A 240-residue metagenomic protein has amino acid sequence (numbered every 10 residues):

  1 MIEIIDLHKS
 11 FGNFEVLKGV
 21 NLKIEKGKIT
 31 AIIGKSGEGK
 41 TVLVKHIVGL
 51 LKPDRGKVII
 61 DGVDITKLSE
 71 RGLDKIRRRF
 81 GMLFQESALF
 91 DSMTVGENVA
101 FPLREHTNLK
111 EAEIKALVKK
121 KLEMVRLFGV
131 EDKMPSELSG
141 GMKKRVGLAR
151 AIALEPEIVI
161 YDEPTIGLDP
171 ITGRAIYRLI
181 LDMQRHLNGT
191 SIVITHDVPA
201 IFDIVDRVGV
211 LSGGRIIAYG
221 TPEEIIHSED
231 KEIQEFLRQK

Functional and structural regions predicted by a protein language model:
V48: Helix-to-loop junction immediately C-terminal to a conserved catalytic motif
V63-D64, E111-G129, L181: Conserved ABC ATPase "signature" region
M134-L138, M142: Conserved ABC ATPase signature
A153-E157: A short, proline-enriched helix->beta-strand linker immediately N-terminal to the Walker B motif in ABC-type P-loop
V159-D162: Catalytic Walker B motif of ABC-type/P-loop ATPase nucleotide-binding domains
I201-D203: A short, surface-exposed alpha-helical micro-motif characterized by mixed small hydrophobic and charged/polar residues
